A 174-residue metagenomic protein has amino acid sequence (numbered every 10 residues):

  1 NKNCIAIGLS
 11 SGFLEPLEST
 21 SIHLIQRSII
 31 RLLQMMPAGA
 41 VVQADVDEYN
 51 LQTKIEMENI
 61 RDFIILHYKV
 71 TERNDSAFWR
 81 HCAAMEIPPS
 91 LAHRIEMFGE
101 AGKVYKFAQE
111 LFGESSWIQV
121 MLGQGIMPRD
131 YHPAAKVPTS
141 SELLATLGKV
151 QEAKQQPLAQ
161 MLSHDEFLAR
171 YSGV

Functional and structural regions predicted by a protein language model:
N1-L51: A conserved active-site cap/scaffold subdomain adjacent to cofactor or substrate pockets
Q34-V174: Long, low-complexity C-terminal extensions of enzymes
